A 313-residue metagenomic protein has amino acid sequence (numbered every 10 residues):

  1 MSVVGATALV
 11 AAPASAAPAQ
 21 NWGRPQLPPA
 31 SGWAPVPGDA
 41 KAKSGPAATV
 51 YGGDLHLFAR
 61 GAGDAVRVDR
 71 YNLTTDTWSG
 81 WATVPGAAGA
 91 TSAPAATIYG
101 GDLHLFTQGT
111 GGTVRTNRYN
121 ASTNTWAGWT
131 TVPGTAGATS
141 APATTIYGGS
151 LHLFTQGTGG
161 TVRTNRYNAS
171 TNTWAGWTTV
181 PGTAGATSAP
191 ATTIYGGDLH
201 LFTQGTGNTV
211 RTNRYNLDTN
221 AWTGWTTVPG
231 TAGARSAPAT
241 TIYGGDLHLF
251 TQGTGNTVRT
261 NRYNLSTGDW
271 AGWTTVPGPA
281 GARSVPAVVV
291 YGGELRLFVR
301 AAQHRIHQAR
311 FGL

Functional and structural regions predicted by a protein language model:
M1-P18: Secretory targeting and sorting signals
A17-L313: A structural motif
